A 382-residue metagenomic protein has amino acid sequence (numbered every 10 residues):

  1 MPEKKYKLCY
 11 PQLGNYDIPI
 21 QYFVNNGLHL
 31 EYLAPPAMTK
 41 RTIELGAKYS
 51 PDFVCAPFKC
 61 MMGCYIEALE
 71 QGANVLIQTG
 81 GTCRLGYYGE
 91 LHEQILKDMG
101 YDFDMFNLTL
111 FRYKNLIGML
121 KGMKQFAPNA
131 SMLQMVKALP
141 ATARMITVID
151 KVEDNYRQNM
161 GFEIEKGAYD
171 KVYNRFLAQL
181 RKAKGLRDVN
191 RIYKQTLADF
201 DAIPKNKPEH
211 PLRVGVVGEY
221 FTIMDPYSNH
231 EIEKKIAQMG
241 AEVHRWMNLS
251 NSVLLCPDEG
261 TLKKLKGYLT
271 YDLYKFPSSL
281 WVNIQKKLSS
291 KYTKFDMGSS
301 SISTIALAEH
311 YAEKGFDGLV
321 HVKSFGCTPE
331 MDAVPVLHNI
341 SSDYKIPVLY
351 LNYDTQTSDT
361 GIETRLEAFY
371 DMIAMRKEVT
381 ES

Functional and structural regions predicted by a protein language model:
M1-S382: An N-terminal assembly and electron-transfer interface module characteristic of large anaerobic redox and radical
